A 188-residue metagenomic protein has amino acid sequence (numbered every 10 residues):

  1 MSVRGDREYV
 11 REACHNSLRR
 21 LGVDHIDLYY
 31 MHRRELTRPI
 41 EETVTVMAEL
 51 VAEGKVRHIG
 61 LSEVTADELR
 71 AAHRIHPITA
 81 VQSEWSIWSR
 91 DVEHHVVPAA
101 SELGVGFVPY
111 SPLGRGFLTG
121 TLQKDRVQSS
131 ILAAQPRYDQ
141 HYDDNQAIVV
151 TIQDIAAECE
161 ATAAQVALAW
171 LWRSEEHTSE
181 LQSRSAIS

Functional and structural regions predicted by a protein language model:
M1-R11, H32-R38: Active-site mouth loops of central-metabolism enzymes
S2, L28, A133-R137: Short amphipathic alpha-helical segments at helix-loop
S2, R20, V97-A99: Short secondary-structure boundary/capping segments
G5-L21, E42, T65-A71: Short, acidic/polar
H15, D24-D27, A48, A52: Core alpha-helical elements of the protein kinase catalytic domain, predominantly the helix directly N-terminal
L18-L36: Active-site groove signature of glycoside hydrolases
R34-S179, S183: Beta/alpha (TIM)-barrel catalytic core signal, keyed to glycine-rich beta->alpha loops juxtaposed to Asp/Glu that bind
